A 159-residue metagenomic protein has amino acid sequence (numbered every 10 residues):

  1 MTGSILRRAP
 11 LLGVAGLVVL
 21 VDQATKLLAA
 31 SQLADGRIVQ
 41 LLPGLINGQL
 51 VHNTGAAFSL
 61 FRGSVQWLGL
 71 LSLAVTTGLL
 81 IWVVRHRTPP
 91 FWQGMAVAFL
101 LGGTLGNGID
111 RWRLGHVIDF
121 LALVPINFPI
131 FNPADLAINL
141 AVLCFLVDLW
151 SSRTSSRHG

Functional and structural regions predicted by a protein language model:
M1-G159: Alpha-helical transmembrane bundles and membrane-interface segments of multipass inner-membrane proteins
